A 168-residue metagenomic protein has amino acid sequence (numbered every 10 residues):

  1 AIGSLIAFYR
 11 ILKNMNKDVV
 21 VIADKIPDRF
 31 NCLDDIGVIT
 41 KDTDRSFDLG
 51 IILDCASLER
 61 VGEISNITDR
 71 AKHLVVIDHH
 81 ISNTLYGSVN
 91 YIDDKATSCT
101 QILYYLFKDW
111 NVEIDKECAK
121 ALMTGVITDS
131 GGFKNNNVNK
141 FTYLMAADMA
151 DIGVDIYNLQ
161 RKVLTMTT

Functional and structural regions predicted by a protein language model:
A1-T167: Replace "Mg2+/Mn2+-dependent" with "divalent metal-dependent
